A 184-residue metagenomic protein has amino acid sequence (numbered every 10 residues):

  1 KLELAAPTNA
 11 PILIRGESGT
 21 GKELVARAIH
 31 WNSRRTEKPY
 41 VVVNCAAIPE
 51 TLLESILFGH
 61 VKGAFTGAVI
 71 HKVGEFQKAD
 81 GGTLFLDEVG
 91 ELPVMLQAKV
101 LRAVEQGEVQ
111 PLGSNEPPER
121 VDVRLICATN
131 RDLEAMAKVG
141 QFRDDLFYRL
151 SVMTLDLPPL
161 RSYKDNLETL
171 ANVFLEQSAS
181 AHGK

Functional and structural regions predicted by a protein language model:
K1-R120, L125-R131, M136, L160 (+1 more regions): AAA+ ATPase active-site-proximal loops
L2, L150, A171: Short amphipathic alpha-helical/adjacent loop interface patches that line ligand and macromolecule-binding sites
R27, R149, M153: ABC-type ATPase nucleotide-binding domain
N44, M153-N166: Conserved AAA+ ATPase "SRH/arginine-finger" region at the nucleotide-binding site
L167, A171, L175: Conserved Sensor-2/SRH helix of P-loop NTPases
